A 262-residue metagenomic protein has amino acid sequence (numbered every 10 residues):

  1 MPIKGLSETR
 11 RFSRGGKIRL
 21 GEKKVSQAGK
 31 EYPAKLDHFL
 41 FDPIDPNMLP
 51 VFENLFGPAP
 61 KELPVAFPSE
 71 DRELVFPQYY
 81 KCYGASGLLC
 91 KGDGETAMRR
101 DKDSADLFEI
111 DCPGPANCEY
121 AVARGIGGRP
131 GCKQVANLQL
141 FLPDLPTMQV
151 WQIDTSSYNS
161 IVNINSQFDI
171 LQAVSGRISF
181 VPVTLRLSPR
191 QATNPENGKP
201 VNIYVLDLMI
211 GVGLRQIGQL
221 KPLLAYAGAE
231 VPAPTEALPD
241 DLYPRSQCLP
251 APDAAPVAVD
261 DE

Functional and structural regions predicted by a protein language model:
M1-D144, E196-K199, I203, C248-L249 (+1 more regions): OB-fold ssDNA-binding interfaces and closely related basic DNA-contact patches used across DNA replication/repair
M1-I18, D154-S156, V162-P189, N197 (+1 more regions): A broad, low-amplitude sensor of folded, mature protein cores
G125-R215: Extended serine/threonine-enriched, polar tracts that run as long, contiguous segments within proteins
D207-E262: Long, low-complexity intrinsically disordered regions
